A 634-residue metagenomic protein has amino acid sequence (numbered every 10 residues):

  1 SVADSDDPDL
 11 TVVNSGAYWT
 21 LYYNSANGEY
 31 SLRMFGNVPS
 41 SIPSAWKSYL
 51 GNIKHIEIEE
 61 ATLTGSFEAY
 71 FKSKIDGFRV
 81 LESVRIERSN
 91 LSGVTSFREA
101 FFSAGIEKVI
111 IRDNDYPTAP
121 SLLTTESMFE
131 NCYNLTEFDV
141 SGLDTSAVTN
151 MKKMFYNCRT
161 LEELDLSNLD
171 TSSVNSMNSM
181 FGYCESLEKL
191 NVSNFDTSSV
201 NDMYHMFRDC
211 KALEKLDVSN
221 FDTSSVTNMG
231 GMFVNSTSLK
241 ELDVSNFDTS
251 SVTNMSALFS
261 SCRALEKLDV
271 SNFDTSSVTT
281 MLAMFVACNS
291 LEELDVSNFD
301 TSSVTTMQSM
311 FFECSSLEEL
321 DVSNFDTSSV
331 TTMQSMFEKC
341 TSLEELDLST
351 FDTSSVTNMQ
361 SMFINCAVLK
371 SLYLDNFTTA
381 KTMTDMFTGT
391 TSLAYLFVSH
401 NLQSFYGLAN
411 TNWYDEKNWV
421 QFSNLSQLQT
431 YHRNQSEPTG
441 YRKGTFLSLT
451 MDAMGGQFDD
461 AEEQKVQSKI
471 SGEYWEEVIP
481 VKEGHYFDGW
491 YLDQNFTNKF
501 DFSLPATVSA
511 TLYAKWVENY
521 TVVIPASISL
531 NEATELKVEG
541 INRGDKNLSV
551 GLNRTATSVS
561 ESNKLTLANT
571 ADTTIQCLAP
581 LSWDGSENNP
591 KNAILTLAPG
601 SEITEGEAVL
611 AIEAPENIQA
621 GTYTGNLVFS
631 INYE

Functional and structural regions predicted by a protein language model:
S1-Y18, L393-L449, G489-Y491, W516-E518: Extracellular/surface-exposed low-complexity segments
E29-N37, G51-L63, D76-T95, A104-L123 (+12 more regions): Structural signature of tandem-repeat unit edges
L32-M34, I56, L346, L372 (+6 more regions): Extracellular/surface recognition and adhesion modules
K74-I75, T388, M454, E476-G484 (+2 more regions): Acidic, Ser/Thr
W413-Q421, F487-Q494, N547-V559: Change to "...patches in solvent-exposed regions of secreted, membrane-anchored, or virion-exposed structural
F422-G444, L492-Y513, A593-A598, A614 (+1 more regions): Serine/threonine-rich, repeat-prone extracellular segments and beta-strand-based repeat modules of secreted/surface
T445-E518: Secondary-structure capping and domain/repeat boundary segments
V517-D572, T596-E634: N-terminal small/polar-rich segments of proteins
